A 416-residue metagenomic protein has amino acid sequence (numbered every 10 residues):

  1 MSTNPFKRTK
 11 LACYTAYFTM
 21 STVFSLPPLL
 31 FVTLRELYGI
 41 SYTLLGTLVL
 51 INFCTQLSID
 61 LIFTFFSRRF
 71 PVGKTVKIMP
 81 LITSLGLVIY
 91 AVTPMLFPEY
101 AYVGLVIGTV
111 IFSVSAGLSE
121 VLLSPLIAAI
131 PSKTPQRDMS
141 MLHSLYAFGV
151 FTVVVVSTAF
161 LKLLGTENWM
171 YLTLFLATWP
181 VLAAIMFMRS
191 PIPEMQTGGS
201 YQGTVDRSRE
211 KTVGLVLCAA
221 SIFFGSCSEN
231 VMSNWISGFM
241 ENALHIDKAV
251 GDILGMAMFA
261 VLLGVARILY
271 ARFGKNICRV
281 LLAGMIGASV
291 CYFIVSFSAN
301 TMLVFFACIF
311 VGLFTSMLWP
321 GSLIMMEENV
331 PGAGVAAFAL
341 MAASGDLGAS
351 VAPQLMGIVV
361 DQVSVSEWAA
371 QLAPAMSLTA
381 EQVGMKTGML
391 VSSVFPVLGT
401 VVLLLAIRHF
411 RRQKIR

Functional and structural regions predicted by a protein language model:
P27-P28, K211-G264: Extracytoplasmic gate region of multi-pass secondary transporters
I59-K74, L161, V265-I277, V360: Helix-to-loop junctions at the C-terminal end of transmembrane segments in multipass secondary transporters
L81-E99, G287-A299: C-terminal ends and interior cores of transmembrane alpha-helices in multi-pass membrane transporters/permeases
Y100-L118, L303-M317: Hydrophobic core of transmembrane alpha-helices in multi-pass small-molecule transporters, especially MFS/SLC-type
G104, K133-T134, M141-M195: Helix-loop-helix hairpin linking two adjacent transmembrane segments in secondary transporters
L118-P131, M317-V330: Intracellular juxtamembrane helix-capping segments at the cytosolic ends of symmetry-related transmembrane helices
M170-M188, K386-L405: Symmetry-related core transmembrane helices of the 12-TM Major Facilitator Superfamily/SLC fold
I277-M325: C-terminal transmembrane helical hairpin of 12-TM major facilitator-type secondary transporters
